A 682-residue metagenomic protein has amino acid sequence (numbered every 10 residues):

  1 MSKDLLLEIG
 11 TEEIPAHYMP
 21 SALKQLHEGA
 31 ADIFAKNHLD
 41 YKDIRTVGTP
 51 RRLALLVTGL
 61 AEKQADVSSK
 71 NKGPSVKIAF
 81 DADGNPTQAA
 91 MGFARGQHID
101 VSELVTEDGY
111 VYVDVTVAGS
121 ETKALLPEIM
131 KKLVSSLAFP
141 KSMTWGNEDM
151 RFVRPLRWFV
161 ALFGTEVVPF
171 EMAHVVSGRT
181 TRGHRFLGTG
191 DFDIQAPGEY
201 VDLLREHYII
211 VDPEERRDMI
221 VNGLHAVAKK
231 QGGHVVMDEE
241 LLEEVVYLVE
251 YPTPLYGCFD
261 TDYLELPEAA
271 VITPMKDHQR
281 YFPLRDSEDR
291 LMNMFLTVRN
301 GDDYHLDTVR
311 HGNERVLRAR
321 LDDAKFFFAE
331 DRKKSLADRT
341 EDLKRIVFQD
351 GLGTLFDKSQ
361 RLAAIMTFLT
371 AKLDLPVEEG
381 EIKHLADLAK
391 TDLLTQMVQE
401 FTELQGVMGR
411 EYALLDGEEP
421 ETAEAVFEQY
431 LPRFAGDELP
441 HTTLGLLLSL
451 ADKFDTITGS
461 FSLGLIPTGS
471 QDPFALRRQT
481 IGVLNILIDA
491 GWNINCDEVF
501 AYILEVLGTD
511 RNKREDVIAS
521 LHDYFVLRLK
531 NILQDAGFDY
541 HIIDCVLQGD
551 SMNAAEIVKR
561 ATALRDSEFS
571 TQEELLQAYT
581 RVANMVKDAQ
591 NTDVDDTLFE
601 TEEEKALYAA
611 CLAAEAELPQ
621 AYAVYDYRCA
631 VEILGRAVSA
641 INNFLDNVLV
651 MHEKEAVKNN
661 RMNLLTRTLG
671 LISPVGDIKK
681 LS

Functional and structural regions predicted by a protein language model:
M1-S682: Amphipathic alpha-helical "coupling" segments that flank catalytic cores
